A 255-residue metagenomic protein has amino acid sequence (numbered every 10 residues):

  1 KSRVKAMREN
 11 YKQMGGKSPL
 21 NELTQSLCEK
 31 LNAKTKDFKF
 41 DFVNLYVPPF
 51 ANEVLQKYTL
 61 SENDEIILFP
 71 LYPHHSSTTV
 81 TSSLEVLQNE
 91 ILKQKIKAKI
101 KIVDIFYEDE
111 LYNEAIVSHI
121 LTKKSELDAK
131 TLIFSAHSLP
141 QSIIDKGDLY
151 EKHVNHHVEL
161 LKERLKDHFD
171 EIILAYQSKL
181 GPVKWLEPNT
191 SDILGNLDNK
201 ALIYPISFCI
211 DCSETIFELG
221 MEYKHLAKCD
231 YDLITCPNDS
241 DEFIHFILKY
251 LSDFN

Functional and structural regions predicted by a protein language model:
K1-N255: Active-site-proximal alpha-helix that buttresses catalytic centers in soluble enzyme cores
